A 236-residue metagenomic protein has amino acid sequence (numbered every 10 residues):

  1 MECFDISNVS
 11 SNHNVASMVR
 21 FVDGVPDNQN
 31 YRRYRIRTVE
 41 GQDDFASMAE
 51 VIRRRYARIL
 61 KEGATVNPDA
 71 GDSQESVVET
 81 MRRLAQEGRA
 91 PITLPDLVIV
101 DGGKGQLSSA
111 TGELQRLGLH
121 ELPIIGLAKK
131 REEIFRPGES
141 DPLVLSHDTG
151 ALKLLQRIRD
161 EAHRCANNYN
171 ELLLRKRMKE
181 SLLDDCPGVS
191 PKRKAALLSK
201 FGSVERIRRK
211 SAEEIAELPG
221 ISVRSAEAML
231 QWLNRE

Functional and structural regions predicted by a protein language model:
M1-E236: Acidic, glycine-enriched active-site microenvironments
